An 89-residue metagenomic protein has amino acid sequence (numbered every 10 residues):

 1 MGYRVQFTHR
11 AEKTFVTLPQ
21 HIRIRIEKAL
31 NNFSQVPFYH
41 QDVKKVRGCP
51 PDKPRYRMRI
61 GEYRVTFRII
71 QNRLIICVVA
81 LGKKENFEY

Functional and structural regions predicted by a protein language model:
G2-R4, H9, K13, T17 (+4 more regions): Enriched for short, Lys/Arg-rich terminal
R25-A29: A short, well-structured alpha-helix characteristic of acyl/acetyltransferase catalytic modules
N32-R57: A short, surface-exposed loop/turn module that caps and links secondary-structure elements
